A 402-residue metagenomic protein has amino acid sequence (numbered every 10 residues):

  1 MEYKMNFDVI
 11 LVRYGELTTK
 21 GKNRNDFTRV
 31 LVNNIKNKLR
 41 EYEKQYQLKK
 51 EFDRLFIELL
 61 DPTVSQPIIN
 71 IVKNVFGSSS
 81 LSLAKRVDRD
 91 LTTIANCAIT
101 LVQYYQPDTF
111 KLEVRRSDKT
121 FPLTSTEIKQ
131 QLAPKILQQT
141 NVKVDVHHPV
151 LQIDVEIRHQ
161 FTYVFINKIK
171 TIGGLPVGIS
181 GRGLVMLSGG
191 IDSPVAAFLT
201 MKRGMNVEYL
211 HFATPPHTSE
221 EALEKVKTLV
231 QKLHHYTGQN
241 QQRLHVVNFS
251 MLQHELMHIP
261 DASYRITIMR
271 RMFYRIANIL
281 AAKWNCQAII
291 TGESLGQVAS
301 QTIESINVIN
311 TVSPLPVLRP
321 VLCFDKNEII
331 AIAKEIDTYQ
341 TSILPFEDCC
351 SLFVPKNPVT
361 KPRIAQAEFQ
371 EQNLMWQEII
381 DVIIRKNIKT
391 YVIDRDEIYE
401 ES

Functional and structural regions predicted by a protein language model:
E2-L184, P194-Q242, T311, V359-I364 (+2 more regions): RNA-binding accessory domains that recognize and position tRNA/RNA substrates
Q131-I136, G174-S180, Q253-I336, K386-E401: Active-site adenylate/phosphate-handling loop in enzymes that bind or generate adenylated species
D145, H245-V247, L318: General small-molecule cofactor/ligand-binding pocket signal
N167, L210-F212, V247-S250, T291-G292 (+3 more regions): Generic beta-strand/beta-sheet core signal
G190: Conserved G/P- and acidic residue-centered "switch" motifs that form tight phosphate/ATP-binding loops in soluble
V230-H258, D348: A conserved beta-strand->alpha-helix junction
Q297, P345-F353: Small/polar glycine-rich anion-binding or flexible loop at a beta-alpha turn
D337-P345: A short alpha-helix-loop-beta-strand transition element characteristic of N-terminal alpha/beta dinucleotide-binding
